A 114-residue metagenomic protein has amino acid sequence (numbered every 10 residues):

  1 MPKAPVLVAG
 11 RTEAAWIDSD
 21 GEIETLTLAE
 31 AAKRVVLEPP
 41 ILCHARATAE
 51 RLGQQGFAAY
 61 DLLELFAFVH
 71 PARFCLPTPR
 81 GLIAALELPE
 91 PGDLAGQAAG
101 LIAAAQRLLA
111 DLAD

Functional and structural regions predicted by a protein language model:
M1-D114: DEDD superfamily 3′-5′ metal-dependent exonuclease/proofreading module
